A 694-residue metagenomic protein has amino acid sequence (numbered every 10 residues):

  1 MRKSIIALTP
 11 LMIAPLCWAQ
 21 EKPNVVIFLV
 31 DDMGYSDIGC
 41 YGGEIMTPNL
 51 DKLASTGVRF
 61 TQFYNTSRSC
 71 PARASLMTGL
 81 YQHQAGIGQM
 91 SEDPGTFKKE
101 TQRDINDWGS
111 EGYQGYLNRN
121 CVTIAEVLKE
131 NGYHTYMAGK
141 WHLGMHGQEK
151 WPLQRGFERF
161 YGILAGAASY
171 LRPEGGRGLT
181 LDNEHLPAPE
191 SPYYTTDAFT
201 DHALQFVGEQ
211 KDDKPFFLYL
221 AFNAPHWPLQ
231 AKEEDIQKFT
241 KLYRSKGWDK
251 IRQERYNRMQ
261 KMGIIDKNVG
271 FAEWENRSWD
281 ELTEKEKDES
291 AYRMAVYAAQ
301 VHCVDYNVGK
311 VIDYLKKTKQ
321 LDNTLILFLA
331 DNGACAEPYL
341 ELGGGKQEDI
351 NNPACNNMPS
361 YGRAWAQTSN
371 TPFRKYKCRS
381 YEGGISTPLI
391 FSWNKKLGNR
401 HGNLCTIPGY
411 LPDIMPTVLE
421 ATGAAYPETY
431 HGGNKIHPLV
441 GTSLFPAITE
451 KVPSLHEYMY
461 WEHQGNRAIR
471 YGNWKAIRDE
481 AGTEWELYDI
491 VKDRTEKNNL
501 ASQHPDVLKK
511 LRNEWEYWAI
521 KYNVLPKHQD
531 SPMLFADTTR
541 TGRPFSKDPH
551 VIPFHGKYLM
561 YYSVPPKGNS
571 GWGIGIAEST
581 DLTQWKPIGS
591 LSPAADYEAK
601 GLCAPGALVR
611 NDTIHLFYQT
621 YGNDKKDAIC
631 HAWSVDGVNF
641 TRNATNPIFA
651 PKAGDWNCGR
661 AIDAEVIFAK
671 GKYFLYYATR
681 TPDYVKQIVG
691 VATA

Functional and structural regions predicted by a protein language model:
M1-R2, A72, G139, F373 (+5 more regions): Short, intrinsically disordered low-complexity segments
R2-K3, W18-W485, I490-I520, V524-P532: Formylglycine-dependent sulfatase
I5-P10: Sec-dependent signal peptide hydrophobic core
S36-I38, K98, Q529-D663, I667-A694: Beta-rich carbohydrate-recognition and catalytic domains
